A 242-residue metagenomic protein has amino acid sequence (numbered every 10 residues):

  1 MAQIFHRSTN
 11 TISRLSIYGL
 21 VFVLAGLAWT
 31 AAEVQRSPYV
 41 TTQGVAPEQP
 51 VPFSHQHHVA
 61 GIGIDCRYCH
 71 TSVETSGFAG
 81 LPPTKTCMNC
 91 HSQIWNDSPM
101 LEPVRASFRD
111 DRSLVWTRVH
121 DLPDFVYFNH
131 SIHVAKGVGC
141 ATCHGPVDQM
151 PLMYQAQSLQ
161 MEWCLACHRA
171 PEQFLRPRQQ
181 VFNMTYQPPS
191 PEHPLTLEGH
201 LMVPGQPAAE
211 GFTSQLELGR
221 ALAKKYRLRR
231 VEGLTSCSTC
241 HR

Functional and structural regions predicted by a protein language model:
M1-N10: N-terminal Lys/Arg-rich, disordered targeting/topogenic segments
R7-S8, S16, C240: Short, Lys/Arg-rich amphipathic segments at extreme N-termini
R14-E33: Hydrophobic membrane-insertion alpha-helices, especially the h-region of bacterial N-terminal signal peptides
W29-P47: Aromatic-capped interface at the extracytoplasmic side of an N-terminal signal-anchor transmembrane helix
P38-T42, A106, R112, A208-A209: Peri-membrane helix termini and adjoining interfacial loops of integral membrane proteins
P47-M100, N129-R242: Sequence context surrounding c-type heme c attachment/ligation sites in exported
E102-L122: Carboxylate-rich helix-loop segments that flank metal/cofactor sites and access channels in metalloenzymes
W116-V134: Short, solvent-exposed interaction modules
